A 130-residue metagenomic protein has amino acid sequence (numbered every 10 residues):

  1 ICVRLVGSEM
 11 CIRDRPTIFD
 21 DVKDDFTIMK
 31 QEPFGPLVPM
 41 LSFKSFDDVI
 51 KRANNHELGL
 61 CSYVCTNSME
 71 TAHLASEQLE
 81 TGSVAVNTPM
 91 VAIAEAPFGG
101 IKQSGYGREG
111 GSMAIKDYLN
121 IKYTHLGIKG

Functional and structural regions predicted by a protein language model:
I1-I12: Single conserved hydrophobic/aromatic residue that forms the stacking wall/gate of nucleotide- or nucleobase-binding
R15-G130: Conserved C-terminal structural/oligomerization subdomain of aldehyde/semialdehyde dehydrogenase
